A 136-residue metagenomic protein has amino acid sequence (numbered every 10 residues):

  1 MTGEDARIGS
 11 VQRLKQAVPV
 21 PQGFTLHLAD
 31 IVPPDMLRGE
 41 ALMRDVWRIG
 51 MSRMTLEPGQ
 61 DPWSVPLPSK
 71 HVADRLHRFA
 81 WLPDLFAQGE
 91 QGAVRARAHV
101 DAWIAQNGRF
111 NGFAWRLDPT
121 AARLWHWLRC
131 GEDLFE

Functional and structural regions predicted by a protein language model:
M1-P58: Extreme N-terminal leader/anchor segments
W63-P66: Large, well-folded core regions of big proteins
S69-E136: Aromatic-lined, polymer-binding surfaces characteristic of secreted/periplasmic polysaccharide-degrading enzymes
